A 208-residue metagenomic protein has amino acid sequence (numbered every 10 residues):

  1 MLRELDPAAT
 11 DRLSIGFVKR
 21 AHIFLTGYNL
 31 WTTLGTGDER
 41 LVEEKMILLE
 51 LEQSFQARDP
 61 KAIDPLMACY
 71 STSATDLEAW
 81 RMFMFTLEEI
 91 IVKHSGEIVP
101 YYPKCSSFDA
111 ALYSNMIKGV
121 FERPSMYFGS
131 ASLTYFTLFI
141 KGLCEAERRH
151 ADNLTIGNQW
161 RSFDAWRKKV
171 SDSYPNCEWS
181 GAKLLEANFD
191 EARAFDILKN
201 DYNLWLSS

Functional and structural regions predicted by a protein language model:
M1-L30, P103-K141: Short terminal alpha-helical segments
L2-R20, T32-T33, I47-E52, M67-A74 (+1 more regions): Extended, charge-biased low-complexity segments that typically form long amphipathic alpha-helices/coiled-coils
L13, F17-R20, A79, F83 (+4 more regions): Residue-level detector of well-ordered alpha-helical segments, enriched for hydrophobic/aromatic packing positions
W31, R148: Active-site-adjacent helix/loop segment of glycosyltransferases that harbors family-specific signature motifs
G35-S71, A151-L184: Short, charged early-sequence alpha-helical segments and their helix-coil boundaries
Q56-V120, S173-S208: Amphipathic alpha-helical binding modules
M126, R149-D152: Intrinsically disordered or highly flexible coil/loop and linker segments, enriched in small and charged/polar residues
